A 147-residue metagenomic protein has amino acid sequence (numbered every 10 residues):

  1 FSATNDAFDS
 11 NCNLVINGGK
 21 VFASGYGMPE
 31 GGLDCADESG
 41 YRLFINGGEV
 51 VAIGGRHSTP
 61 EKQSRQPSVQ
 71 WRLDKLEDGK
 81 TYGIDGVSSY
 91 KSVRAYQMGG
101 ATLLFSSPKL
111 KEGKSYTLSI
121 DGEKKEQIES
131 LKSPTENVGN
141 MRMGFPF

Functional and structural regions predicted by a protein language model:
F1-F147: A composition-driven surface/loop motif
